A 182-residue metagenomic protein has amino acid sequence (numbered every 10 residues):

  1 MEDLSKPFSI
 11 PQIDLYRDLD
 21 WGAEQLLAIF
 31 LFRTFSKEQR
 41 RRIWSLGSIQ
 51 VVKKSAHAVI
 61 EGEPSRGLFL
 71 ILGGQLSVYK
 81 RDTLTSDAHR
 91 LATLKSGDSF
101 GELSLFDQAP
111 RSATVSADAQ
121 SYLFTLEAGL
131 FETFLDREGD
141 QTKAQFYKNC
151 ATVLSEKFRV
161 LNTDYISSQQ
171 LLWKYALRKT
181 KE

Functional and structural regions predicted by a protein language model:
M1-E182: Cytosolic regulatory regions built on CNB/CRP/Popeye-like sensor folds
